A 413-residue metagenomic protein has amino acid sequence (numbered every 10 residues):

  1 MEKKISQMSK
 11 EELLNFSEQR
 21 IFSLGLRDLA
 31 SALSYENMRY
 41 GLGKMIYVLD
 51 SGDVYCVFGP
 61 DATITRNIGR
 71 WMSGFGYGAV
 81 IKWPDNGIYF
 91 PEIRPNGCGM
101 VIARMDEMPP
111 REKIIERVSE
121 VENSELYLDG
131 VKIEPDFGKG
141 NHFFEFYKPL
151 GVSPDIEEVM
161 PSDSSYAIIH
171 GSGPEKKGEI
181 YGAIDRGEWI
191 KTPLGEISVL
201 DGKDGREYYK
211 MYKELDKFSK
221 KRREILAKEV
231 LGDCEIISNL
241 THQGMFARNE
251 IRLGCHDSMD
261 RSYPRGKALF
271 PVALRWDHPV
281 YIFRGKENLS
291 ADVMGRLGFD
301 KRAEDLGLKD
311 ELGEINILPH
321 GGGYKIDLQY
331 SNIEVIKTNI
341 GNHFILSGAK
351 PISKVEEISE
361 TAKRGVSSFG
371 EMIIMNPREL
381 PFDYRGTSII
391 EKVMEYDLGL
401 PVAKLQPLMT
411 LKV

Functional and structural regions predicted by a protein language model:
E2-I93, G97-C98, E112-R117, V121-I133 (+1 more regions): Domain-length cofactor-binding catalytic modules of enzymes
D106-M108: Short Lys/Arg-enriched alpha/beta "domain-start" segment
